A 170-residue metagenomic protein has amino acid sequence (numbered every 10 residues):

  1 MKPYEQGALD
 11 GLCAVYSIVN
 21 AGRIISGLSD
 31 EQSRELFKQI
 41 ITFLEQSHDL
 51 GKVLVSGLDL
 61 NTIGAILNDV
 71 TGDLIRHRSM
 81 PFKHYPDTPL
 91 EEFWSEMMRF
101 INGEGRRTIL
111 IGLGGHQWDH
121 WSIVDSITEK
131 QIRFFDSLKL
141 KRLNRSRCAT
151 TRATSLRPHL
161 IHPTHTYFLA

Functional and structural regions predicted by a protein language model:
M1-G51: Active-site nucleophile-adjacent alpha helix/oxyanion-hole segment immediately C-terminal to the catalytic cysteine
G7, V19, I40, E96 (+3 more regions): Generic signature of intrinsically disordered, low-complexity segments enriched in small/polar residues
L12, A21, S26, I132-F135 (+2 more regions): Residues in flexible loops and secondary-structure boundaries
F37, R157-P158: Short, intrinsically disordered/low-complexity patches at protein termini and at juxtamembrane boundaries
E45-S155: Conserved active-site-adjacent core of cysteine acyl-enzyme catalytic domains
H159-A170: Low-complexity, Gly/Ser/Thr/Pro-rich intrinsically disordered linker/tail segments
